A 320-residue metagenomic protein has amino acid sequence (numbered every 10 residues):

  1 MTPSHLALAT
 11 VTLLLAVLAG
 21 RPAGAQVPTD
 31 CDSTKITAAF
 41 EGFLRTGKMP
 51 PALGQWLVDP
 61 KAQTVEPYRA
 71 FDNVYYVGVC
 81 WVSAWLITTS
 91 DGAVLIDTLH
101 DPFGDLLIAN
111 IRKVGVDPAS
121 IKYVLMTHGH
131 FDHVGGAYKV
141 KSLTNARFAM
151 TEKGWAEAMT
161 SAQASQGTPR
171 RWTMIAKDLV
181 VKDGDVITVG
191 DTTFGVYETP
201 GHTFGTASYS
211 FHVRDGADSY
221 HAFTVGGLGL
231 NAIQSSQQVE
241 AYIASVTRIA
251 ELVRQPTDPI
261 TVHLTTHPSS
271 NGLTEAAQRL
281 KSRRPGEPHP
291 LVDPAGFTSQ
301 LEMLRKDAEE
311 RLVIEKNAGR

Functional and structural regions predicted by a protein language model:
A7-L18: Bacterial N-terminal signal peptides
G20-P22: N-terminal signal peptide c-region/cleavage motif recognized by signal peptidases
Q26-V58, G216-D218, G227-R320: Accessory terminal helices/loops
D30-C31, A38, V74, P102-D105 (+5 more regions): Active-site HxH/HxHxD metal-binding segment of metal-dependent hydrolases
G54, Q63-T64, R69-D72, S120 (+5 more regions): Metallo-beta-lactamase
P60-V114, P118, Y209-L230: Conserved beta-strand hairpin/beta-sheet module of binuclear metal-dependent hydrolase folds, prominently
I96-T98, I121-G129, A149-T151, E198-G201 (+2 more regions): Active-site neighborhood of phospho(di)ester-bond hydrolases with catalytic His/Asp-centered motifs
F103, G129-G135, W155-A158, F204-A207 (+2 more regions): Active-site environment of divalent metal-dependent phosphoester hydrolases
